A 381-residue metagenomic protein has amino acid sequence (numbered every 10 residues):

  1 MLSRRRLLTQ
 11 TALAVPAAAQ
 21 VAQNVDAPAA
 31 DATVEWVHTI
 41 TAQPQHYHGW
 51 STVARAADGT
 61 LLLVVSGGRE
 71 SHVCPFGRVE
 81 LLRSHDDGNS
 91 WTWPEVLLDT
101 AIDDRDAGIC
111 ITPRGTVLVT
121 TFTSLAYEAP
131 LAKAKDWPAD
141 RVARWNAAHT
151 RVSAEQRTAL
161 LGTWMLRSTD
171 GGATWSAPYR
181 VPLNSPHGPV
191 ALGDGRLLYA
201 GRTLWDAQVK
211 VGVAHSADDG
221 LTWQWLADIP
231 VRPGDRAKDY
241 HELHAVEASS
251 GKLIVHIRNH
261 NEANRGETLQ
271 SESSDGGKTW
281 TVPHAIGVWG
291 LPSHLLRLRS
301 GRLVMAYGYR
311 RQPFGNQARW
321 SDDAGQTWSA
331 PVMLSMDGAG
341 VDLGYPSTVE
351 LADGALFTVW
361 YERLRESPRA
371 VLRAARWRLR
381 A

Functional and structural regions predicted by a protein language model:
M1-V15: N-terminal secretory signal peptides and thylakoid transit peptides that target proteins across membranes
N24-A381: Asp-box/BNR beta-propeller blade signature and adjacent active/binding-site loops in extracellular glycan-interacting
